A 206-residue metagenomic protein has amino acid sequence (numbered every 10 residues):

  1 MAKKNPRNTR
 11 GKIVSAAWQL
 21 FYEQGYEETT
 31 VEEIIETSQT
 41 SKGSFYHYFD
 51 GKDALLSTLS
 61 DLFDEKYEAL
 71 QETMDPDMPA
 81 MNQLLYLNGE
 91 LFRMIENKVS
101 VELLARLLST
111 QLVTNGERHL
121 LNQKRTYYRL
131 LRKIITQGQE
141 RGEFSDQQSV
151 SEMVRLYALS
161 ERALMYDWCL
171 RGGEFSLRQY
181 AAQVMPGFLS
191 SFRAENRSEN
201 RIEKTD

Functional and structural regions predicted by a protein language model:
M1-N8, N196-D206: N-terminal intrinsically disordered/low-complexity leader segments
M1-Q24, E28-T40, A54: Basic, helix-initiating cap at the start of DNA-binding domains
Q39-F49: Short hydrophobic/aromatic patch on the recognition helix
F49, L56-F63: Alpha-helical DNA-contacting segments of helix-turn-helix folds
T58, E72-K98, V150-Y157, R178 (+1 more regions): Hydrophobic alpha-helical connector segments
E68, N115-R141, S151-R155, L159 (+1 more regions): Amphipathic alpha-helical packing segments from all-alpha helical-bundle domains
R93-N97, K133, Q137, V154-F175 (+1 more regions): Amphipathic C-terminal alpha-helical segment
I95-N115, Y166: Amphipathic alpha-helical segments used for helix-helix packing
